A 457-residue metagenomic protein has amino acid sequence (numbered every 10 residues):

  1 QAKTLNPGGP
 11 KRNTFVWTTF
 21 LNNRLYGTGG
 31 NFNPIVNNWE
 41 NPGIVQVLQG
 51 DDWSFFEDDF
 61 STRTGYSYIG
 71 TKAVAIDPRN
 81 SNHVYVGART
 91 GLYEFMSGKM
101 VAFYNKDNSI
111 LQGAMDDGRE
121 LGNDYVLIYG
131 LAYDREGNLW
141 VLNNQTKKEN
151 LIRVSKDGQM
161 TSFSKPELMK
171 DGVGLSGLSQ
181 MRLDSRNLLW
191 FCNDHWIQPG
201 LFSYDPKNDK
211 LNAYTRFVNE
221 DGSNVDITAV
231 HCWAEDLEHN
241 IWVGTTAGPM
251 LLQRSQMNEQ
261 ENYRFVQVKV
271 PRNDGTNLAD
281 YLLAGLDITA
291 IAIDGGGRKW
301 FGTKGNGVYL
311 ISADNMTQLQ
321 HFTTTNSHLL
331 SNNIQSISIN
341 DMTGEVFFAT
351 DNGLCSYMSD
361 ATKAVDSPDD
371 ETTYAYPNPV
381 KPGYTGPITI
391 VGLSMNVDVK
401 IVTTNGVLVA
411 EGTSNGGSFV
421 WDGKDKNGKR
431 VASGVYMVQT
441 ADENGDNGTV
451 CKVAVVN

Functional and structural regions predicted by a protein language model:
Q1-T373, L408: Carboxylate-rich, polar loop motifs that coordinate divalent cations or form catalytic acidic clusters
V45, A361-D366, A375-N378, G406 (+3 more regions): Terminal processing/anchoring signals of secreted or surface-associated proteins and related intramolecular
T343-E345, A432-M437: Short, conserved beta-strand segments of beta-strand-rich sandwich/propeller modules, principally
S367-K400, S418-W421: Glycine-centered coil/turn sites that cap beta-strands in beta-rich domains
P382, M395, N427, A432-S433: Surface-exposed loops/turns
D398-V409, Y436, G445: Short, glycine-anchored, charge-dense loop/turn motifs used at functional sites
L408-V431, D442-D446: Glycine-centered tight-turn motifs at strand-turn-strand junctions
M437-N457: C-terminal tail/sorting-segment detector
